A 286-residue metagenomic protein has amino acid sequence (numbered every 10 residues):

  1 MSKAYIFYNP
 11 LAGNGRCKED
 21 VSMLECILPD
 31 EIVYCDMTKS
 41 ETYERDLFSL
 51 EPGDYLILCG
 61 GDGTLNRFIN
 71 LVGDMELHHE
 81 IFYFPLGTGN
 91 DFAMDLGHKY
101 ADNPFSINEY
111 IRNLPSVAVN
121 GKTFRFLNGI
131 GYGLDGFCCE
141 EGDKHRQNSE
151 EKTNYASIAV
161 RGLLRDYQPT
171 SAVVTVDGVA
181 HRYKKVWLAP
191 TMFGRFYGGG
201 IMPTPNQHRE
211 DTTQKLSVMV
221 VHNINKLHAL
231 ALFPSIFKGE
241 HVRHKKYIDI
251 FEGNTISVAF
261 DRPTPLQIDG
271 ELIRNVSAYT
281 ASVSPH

Functional and structural regions predicted by a protein language model:
M1-C59, N66, N70-L77, H98: ATP/NTP phosphate-donor binding region
Y5-Y8, R16, Y34-C35, D74-W187: Catalytic core of DAGKc-family lipid kinases
C17, R67-N70, F92-D95, F137 (+2 more regions): Short glycine-/acidic-enriched loop or helix-start segments at secondary-structure transitions that form or flank
V21-L24, G73-D74, D143-K144, P205-H208 (+2 more regions): Short, solvent-exposed amphipathic alpha-helical segments in soluble enzyme and RNA/protein-processing domains
G131, D135, L188-P203: Glycine-rich phosphate/pyrophosphate-binding beta-alpha loops
R146-Y155, G194, G198-H228: Gly/Ser/Thr-rich active-site loops/lids in small-molecule metabolic enzymes that frequently grip phosphoryl groups
T170, K185, T212-V218, N254: A generic structural signal for short beta-strands and their flanking turns/coil linkers
G178, E210, V220-H286: ATP/nucleoside-binding phosphotransfer catalytic cores, i.e., glycine-rich phosphate-binding loops
